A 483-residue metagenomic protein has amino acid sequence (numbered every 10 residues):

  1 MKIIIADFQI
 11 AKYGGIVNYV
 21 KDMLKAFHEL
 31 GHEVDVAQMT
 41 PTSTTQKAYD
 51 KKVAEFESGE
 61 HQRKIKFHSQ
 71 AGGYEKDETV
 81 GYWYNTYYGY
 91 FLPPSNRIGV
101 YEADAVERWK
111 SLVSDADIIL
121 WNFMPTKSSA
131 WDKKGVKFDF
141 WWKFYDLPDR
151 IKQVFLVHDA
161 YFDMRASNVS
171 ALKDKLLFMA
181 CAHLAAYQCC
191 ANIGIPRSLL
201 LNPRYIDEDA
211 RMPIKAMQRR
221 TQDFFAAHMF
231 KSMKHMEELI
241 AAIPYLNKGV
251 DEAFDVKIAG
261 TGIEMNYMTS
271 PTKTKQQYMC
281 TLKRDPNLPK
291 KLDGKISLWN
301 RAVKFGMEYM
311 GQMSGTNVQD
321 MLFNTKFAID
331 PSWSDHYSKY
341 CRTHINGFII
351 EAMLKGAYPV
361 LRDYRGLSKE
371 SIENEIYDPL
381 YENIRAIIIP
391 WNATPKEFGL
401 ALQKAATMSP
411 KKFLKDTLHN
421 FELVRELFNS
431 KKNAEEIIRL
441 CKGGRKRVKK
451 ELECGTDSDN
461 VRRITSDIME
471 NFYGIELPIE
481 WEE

Functional and structural regions predicted by a protein language model:
M1-Y13, Q38-T40, F123-P125, D223-A226 (+1 more regions): Nucleotide-activated donor-dependent transferases that construct or modify glycoconjugates
D7-K21, T44, K127, S232-K234 (+1 more regions): A short, glycine/small-residue-rich beta-strand->loop->alpha-helix junction that serves as a flexible
G15, A393, T407-E470, G474: A charged, aromatic-enriched C-terminal amphipathic alpha-helix characteristic of glycosyltransferases across folds
D159-Y161, L184-A186, I195-M212, M229-K231 (+1 more regions): Short beta-strand->alpha-helix junction loop in the catalytic core of nucleotide-activated group-transfer enzymes
A160-S198, H235: A short, active-site helix/loop in glycosyltransferases that binds the activated sugar's phosphate group
I206-D209, A216-G315: Conserved catalytic-core segment of nucleotide-activated headgroup transferases in glycan assembly
T316, D330-I350, V360-S371, P379-L380: Nucleotide-sugar-dependent
S368-K404, K431: Change "using UDP/GDP/dTDP sugars" to "using nucleotide sugars
